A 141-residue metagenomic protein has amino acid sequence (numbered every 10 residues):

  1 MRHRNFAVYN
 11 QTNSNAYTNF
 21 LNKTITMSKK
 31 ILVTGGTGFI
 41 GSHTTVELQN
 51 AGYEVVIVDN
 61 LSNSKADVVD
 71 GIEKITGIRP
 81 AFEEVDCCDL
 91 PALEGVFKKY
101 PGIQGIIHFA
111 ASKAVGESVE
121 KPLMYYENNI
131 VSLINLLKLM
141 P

Functional and structural regions predicted by a protein language model:
R4-A7, A16-T18: Short hydrophobic alpha-helical segments enriched in small aliphatic residues
A7-V8, V33: Short helix-onset patch at the extreme N-terminus, typifying the N->h transition of secretory signal peptides
N10-T12, V46: Ubiquitous "structural anchor" signal
Y17-P141: N-terminal Rossmann-like NAD(P)+-binding domain of SDR-like oxidoreductases, especially those catalyzing
